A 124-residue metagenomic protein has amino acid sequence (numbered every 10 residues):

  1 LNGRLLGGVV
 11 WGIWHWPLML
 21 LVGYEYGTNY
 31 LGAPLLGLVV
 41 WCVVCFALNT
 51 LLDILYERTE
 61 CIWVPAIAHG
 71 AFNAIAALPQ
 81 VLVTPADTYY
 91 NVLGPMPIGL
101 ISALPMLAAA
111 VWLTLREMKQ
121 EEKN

Functional and structural regions predicted by a protein language model:
L1-I13, Y24-T28, D53-C61: Membrane-interface helix/loop boundary segments of multi-pass membrane proteins
L5-G12, L38, C42, F46 (+2 more regions): Residue-level signature of the transmembrane alpha-helical core of multi-pass small-molecule transporters
V10-V22, P65-T84: Kinked, hydrophobic transmembrane alpha-helices enriched for aromatic residues and small/kink-inducing positions
G12, W16, L20, E57-R58 (+2 more regions): Short hydrophobic alpha-helical membrane-anchoring segments
M19-A33: Membrane-interface interhelical connector segments
T28-N29, L35-L36, G70-N124: C-terminal membrane module of polytopic membrane proteins
L48-L52, L107-A110: Hydrophobic/aromatic residues in alpha-helical transmembrane segments
